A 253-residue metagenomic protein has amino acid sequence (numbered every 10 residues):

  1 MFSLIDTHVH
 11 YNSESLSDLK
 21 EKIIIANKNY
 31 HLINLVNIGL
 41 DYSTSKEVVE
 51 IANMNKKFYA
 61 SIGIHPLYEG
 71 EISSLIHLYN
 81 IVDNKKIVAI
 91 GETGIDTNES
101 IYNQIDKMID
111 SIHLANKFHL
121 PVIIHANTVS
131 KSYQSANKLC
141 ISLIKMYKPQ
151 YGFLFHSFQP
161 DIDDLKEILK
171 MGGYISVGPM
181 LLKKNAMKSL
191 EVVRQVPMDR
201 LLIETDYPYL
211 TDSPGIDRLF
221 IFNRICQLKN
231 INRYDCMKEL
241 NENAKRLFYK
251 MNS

Functional and structural regions predicted by a protein language model:
M1-S253: Mid-domain alpha/beta scaffold segments of enzyme catalytic cores
